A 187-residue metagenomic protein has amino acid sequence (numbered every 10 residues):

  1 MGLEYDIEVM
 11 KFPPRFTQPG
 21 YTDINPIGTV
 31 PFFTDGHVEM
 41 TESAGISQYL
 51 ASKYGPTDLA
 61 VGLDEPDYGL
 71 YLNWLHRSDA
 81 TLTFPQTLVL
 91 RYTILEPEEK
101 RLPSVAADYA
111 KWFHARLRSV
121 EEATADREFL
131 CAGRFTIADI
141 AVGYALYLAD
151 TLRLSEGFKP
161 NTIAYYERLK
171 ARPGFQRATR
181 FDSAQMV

Functional and structural regions predicted by a protein language model:
M1-S104: GST-like domain detector, emphasizing the conserved glutathione-binding G-site in the N-terminal thioredoxin-like
I7, G133, F158, A178-T179: A generic structural-conservation signal
K11-P14, A138, S183-A184: Conserved beta-strand edge residues that scaffold enzyme active sites
D23, A171, R180: Phosphate-coordinating loops and pocket residues in cytosolic domains that bind phosphorylated ligands
A51, A145-L146, T179: Active-site-flanking alpha-helical
L75-P173: GST-like fold's C-terminal all-alpha helical module
F175-V187: Terminal-tail/helix-coil boundary detector
